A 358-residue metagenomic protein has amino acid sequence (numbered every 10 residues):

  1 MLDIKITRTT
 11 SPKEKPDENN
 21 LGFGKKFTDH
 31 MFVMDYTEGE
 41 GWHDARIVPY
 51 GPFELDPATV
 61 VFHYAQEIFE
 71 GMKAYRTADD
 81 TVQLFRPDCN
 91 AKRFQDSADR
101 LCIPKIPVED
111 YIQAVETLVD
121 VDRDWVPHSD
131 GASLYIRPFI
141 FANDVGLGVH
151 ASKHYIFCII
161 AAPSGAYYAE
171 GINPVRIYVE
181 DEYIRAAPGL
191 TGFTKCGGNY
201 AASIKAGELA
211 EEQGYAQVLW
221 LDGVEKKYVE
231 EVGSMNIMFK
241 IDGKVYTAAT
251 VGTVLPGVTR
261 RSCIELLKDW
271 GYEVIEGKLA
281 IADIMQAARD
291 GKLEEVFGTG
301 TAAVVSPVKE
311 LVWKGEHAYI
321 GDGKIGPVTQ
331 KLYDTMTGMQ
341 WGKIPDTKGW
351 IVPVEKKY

Functional and structural regions predicted by a protein language model:
M1-L118, G146-Y358: Helix-start/capping segments and mature chain N-termini
V121, A142-N143: Intrinsically disordered, low-complexity linker/loop segments enriched in Gly/Pro and charged/polar residues
D124-S129, P345-G349: Short glycine-rich, low-complexity/disordered patches
P127-R137, F141: Extended, Lys/Arg-enriched charged tracts that mediate electrostatic binding to polyanionic substrates
